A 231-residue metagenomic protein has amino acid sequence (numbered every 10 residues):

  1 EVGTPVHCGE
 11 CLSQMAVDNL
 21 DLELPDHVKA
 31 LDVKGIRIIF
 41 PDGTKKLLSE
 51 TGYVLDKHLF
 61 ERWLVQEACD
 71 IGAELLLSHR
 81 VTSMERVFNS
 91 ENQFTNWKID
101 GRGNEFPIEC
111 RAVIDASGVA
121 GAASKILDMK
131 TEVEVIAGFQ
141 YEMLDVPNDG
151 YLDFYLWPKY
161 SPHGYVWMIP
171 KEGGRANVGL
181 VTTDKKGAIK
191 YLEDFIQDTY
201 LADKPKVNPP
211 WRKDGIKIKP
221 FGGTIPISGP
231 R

Functional and structural regions predicted by a protein language model:
E1-V6: Glycine-rich FAD pyrophosphate-binding loop
H7-I39, I136-G138: N-terminal glycine-rich dinucleotide-binding loop that anchors FAD/FMN and/or NAD(P) in oxidoreductases
G9, M15-N19, A120-F154, Y200 (+2 more regions): Central beta-strand plus flanking loop segment that forms part of the substrate or channel wall within the catalytic
S13, E61, I136, I189-L192: A general structural signal for well-ordered alpha-helical segments in protein cores
D26-K29, Y155-K159: Short Gly/Pro-enriched turn/cap motifs at secondary-structure boundaries
D32-I126, V133-I136: Conserved N-terminal helical subregion
S83, K186-R231: FAD/FMN-dependent oxidoreductases across multiple families
L156-K190, D194, T199-Y200, P230: Active-site substrate-recognition segment that forms the wall of the catalytic cavity or substrate channel
